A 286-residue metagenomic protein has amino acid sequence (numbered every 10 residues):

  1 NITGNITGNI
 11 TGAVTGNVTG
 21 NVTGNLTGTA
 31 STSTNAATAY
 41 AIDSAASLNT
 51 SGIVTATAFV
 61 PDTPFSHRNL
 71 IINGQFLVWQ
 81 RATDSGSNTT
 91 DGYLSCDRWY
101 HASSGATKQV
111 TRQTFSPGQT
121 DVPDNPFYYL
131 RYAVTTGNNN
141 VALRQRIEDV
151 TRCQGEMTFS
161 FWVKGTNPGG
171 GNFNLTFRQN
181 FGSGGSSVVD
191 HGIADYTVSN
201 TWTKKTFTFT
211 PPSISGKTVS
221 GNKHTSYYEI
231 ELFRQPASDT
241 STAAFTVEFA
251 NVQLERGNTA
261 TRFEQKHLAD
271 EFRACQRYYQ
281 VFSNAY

Functional and structural regions predicted by a protein language model:
N1-N69, R262-F263: Intrinsic low-complexity, repeat-rich intrinsically disordered segments enriched in small/flexible residues
A58-Y286: Extracellular and organelle-lumenal recognition/adhesion modules and their flexible linkers in secreted
